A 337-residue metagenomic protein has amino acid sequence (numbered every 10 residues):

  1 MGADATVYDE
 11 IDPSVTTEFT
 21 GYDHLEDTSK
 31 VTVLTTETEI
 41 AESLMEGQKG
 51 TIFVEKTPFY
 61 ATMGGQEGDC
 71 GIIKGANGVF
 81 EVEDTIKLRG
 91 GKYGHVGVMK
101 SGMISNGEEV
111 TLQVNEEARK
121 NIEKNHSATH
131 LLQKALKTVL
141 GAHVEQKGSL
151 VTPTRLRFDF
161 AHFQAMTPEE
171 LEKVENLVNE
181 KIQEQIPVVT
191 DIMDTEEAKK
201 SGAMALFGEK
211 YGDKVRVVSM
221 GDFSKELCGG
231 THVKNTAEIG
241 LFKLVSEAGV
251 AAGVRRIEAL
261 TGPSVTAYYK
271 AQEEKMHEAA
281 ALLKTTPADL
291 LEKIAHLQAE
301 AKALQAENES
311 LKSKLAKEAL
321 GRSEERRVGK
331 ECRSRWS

Functional and structural regions predicted by a protein language model:
M1-K330, S337: A glycine- and charged-residue-rich anion-binding loop/surface
